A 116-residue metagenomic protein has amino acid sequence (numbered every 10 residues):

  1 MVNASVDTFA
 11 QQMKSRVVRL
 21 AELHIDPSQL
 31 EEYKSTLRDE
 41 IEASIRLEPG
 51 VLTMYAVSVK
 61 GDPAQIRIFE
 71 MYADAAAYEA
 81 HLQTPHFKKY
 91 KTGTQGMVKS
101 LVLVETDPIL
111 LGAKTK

Functional and structural regions predicted by a protein language model:
M1-V17, Y55-A64, K91-K116: Glycine-rich beta-strand-turn "strand-cap" elements at beta-sheet edges
V2, Q12, D39, A43-T53 (+1 more regions): An amphipathic, aromatic/His-enriched active-site/gating alpha helix that lines ligand/cofactor pockets
V17-A43: N-terminal targeting signals for Sec/Tat export/insertion, comprising classic cleavable signal peptides
D26-S28, V59-G61, A73-A75: Short coil/turn motifs at secondary-structure junctions
